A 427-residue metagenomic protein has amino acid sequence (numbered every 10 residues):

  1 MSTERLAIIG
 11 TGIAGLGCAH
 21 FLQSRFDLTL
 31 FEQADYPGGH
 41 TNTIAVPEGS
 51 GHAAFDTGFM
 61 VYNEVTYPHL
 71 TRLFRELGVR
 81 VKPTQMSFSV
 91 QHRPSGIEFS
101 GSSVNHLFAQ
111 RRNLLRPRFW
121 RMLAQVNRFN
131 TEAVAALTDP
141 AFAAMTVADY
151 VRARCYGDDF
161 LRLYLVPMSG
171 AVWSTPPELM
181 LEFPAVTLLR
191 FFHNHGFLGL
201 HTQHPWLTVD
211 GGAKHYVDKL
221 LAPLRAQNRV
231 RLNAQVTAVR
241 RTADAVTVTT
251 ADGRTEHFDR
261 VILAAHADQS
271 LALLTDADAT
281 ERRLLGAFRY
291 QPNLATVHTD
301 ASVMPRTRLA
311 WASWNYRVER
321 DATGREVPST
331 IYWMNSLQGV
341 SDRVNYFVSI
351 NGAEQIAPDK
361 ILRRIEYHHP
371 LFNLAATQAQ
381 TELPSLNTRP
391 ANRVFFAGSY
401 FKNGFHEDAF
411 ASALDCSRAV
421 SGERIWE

Functional and structural regions predicted by a protein language model:
E4-L30: N-terminal Rossmann-like FAD-binding beta1-loop-alpha1 element of flavoenzymes
A14, Y36, D268: Conserved Rossmann-like nucleotide-cofactor binding loop
Q23-P47: Glycine-rich FAD pyrophosphate-binding loop
I44-L70: N-terminal glycine-rich dinucleotide-binding loop that anchors FAD/FMN and/or NAD(P) in oxidoreductases
E64-E182, L189-R190: Mobile amphipathic helical/loop "lid" adjacent to a hydrophobic cofactor/ligand pocket
S102-S103, R325-E427: Conserved flavin/dinucleotide-binding core of flavoenzymes
R190-A251, E256: Helical element adjacent to the flavin cofactor pocket in flavoenzyme catalytic cores
Q235-H369: Mid-domain catalytic core of redox enzymes that form a hydrophobic substrate pocket/lid adjacent to a catalytic redox
